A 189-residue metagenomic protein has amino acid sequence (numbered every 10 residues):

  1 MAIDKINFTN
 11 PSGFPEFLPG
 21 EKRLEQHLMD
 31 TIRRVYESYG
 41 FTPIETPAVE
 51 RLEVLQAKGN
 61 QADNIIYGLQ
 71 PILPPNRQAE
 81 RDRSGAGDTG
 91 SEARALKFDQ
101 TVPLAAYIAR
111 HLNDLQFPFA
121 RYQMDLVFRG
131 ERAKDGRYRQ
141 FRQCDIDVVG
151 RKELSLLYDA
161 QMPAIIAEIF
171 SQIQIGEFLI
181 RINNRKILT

Functional and structural regions predicted by a protein language model:
M1-T189: TRNA-recognition modules of translation machinery and tRNA-sensing kinases, especially anticodon-binding
